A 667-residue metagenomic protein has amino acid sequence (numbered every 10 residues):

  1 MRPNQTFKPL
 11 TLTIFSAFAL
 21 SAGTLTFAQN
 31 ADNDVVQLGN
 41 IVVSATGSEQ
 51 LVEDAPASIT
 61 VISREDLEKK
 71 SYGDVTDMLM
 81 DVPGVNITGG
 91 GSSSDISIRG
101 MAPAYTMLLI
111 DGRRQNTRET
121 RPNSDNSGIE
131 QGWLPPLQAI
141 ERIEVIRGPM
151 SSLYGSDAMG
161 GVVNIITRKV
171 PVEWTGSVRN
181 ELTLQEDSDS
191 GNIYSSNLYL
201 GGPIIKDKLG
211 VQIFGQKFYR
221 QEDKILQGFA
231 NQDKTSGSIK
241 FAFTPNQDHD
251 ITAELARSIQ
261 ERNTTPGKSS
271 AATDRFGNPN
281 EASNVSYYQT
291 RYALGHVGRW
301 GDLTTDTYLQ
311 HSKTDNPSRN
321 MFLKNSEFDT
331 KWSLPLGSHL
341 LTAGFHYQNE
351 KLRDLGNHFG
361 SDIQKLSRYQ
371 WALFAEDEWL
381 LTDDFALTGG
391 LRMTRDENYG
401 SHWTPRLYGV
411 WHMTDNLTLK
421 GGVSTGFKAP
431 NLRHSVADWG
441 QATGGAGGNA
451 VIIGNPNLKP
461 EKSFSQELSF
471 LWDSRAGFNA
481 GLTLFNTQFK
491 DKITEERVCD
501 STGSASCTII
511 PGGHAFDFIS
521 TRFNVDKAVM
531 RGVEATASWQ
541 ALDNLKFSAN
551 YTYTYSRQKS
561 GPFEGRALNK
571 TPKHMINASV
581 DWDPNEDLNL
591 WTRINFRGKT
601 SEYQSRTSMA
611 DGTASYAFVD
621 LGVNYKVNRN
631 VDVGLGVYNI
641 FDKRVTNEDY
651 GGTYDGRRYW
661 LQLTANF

Functional and structural regions predicted by a protein language model:
T6-F7, T13-F15, A28, G201-P203 (+3 more regions): Conserved C-terminal beta-signal and adjacent last beta-strands/turns of outer-membrane beta-barrel proteins
G39, T76-T117, E141: Extracytoplasmic beta-strand/coil segments of soluble accessory domains associated with Gram-negative outer-membrane
V75-M78, S94-S97, L108-D111, E130-W133 (+3 more regions): N-terminal periplasmic accessory domains that precede and gate Gram-negative outer-membrane beta-barrel machines
R114, E119, S270-A272, K351-R353 (+7 more regions): Surface-exposed extracellular loop regions of Gram-negative outer-membrane beta-barrel proteins, predominantly
Q115-R147: Short acidic/polar hinge/loop motifs at secondary-structure boundaries that mediate gating or recognition
P171-V285: Periplasmic-side early beta-strands and strand-to-turn transitions of outer-membrane beta-barrels
R179, L380-L387, N486-Q488, T508-Q604 (+3 more regions): Gram-negative outer-membrane beta-barrel transporters
N325-L334, S338, G344, L366 (+5 more regions): Outer membrane beta-barrel strand-and-loop segments of large Gram-negative receptors, especially TonB-dependent
